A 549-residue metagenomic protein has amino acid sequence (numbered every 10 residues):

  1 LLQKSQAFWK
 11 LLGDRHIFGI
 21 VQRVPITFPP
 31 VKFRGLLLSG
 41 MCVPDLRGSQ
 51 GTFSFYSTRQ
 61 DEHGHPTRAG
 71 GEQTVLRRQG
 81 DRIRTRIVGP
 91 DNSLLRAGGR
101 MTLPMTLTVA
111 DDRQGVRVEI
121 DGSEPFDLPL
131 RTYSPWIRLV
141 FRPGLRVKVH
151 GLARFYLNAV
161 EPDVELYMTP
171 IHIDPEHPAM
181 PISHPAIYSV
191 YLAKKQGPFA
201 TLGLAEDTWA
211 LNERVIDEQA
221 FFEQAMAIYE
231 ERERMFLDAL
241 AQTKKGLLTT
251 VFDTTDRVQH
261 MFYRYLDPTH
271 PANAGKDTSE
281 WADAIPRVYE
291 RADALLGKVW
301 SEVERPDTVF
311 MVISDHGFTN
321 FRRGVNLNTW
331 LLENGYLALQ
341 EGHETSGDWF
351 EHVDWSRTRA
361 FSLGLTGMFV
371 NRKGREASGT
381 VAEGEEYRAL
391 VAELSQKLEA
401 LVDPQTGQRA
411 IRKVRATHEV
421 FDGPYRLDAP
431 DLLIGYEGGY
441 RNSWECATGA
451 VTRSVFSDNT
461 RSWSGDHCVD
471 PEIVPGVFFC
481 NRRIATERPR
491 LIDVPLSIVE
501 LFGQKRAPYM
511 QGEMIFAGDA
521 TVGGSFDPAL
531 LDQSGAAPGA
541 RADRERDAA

Functional and structural regions predicted by a protein language model:
L1-K276, R359-R409, S443: His/Asp/Glu-rich, glycine-adjacent segments that coordinate divalent cations and/or stabilize oxyanion chemistry on
I20-V21, F310-M311, A338-H343, G379-T380 (+4 more regions): Acidic/polar loop patches that form or flank catalytic/metal-binding clefts of enzymes that bind anionic ligands
P30-F33, A389-E393, L401-A429, D493 (+1 more regions): Polar, surface-exposed loop/tail segments that function as active-site lids or cofactor/substrate-recognition elements
R34-M41, Y263-T269, G324-G335, E383-E385 (+2 more regions): Short secondary-structure boundary/capping segments
R264-D283, T452-N459: A solvent-exposed, charged loop/short amphipathic helix patch at secondary-structure junctions
Y289-L331, Q408-H418, G423-R426, L432-G435 (+2 more regions): Metal-dependent active-site segment of extracytoplasmic phospho-/sulfohydrolases and closely related
L331-G384, N459-F502: Substrate-binding rim/cap in mid-to-C-terminal beta-strand-loop elements of soluble/periplasmic
V353-G364, D428, G435-R482, S534-A549: C-terminal, low-complexity/hydrophilic appendages and adjacent surface loops of extracellular/periplasmic anionic
